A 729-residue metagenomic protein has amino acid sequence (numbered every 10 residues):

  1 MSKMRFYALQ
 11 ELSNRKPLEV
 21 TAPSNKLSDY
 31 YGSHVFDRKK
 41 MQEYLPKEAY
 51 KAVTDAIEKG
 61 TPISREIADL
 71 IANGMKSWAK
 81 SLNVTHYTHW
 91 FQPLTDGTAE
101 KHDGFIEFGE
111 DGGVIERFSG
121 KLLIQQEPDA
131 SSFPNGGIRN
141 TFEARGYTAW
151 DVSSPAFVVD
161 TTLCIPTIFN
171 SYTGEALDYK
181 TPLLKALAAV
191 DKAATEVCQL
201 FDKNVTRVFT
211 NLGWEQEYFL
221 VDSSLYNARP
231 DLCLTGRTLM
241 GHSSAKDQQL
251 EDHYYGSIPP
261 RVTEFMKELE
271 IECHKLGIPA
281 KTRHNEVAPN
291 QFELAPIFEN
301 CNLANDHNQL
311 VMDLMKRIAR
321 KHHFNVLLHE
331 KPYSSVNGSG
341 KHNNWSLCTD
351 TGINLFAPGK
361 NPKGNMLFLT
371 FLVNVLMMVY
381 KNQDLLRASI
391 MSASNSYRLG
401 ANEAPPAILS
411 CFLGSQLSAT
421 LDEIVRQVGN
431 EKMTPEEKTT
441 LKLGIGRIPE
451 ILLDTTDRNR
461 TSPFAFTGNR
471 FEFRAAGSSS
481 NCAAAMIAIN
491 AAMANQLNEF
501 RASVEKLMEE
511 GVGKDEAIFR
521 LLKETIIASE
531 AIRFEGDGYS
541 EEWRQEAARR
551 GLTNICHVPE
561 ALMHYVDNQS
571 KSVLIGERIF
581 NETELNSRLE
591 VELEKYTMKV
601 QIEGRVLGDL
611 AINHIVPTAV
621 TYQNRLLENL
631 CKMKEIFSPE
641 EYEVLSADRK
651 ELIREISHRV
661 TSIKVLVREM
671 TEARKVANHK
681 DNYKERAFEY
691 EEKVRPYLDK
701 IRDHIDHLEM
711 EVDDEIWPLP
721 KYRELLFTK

Functional and structural regions predicted by a protein language model:
S2-S24, T141-F157, T162: N-terminal hydrophobic targeting/anchoring segments and the immediately downstream early-domain regions of hydrolases
N14-G120, I124-N140: Histidine/acidic residue-rich metal-binding segments in metalloenzymes
I67, F91, S119, P296-F298 (+5 more regions): Active-site proximal loops enriched in glycine and acidic residues that flank catalytic Cys/His/Asp and coordinate
I67-I71, F91-P93, K121-L122, F169 (+4 more regions): Active-site-proximal loop/turn and secondary-structure-junction residues that shape catalytic pockets, frequently
D96-G112, S131, R229, G236-T238 (+4 more regions): Short linear, low-complexity motifs centered on an aromatic residue
E143-L328, N337-G340, L347-E590: Glycine-rich, acidic/polar active-site loops that bind/position phosphate-bearing ligands
L232-C233, N308, E330-K331, A357-N361 (+6 more regions): Composition- and surface-driven signal marking solvent-exposed, interaction-prone regions in large proteins
T525-K729: C-terminal amphipathic alpha-helical interaction region
